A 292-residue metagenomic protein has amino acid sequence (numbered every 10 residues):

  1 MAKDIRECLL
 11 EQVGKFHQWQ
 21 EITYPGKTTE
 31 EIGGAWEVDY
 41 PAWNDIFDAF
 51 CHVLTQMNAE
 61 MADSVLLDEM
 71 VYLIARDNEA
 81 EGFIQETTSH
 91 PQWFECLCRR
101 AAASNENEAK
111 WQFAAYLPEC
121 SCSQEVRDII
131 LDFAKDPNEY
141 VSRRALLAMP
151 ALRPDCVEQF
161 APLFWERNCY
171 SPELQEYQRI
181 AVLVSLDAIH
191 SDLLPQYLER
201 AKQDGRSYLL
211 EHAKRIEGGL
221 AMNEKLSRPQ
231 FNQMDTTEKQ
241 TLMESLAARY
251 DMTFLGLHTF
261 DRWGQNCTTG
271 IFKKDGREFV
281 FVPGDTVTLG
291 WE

Functional and structural regions predicted by a protein language model:
M1-C120, Q124: Extended repeat-based scaffolds of very large eukaryotic assembly and lipid-transport proteins
M57-D68, H90-A103, C122-K135, P154-N168 (+2 more regions): Amphipathic alpha-helical scaffolding segments comprising HEAT/armadillo-like alpha-solenoid repeats
D77-E81, K110, S142, Q175 (+2 more regions): Residue-level detector of extended alpha-helical repeat arrays and alpha-solenoid scaffolds
W93, E108, E125, Y140 (+3 more regions): Structural detector for tandem alpha-solenoid helical repeats, activating at a conserved register within the helical
L97, Q112-F113, I129, R144-A145 (+4 more regions): Alpha-solenoid helical repeat scaffolds
N105-E106, P137-Y140, S171-Q175, G205-R206: Short inter-helical turns and helix N-cap capping residues of alpha-solenoid HEAT/ARM repeat scaffolds
K225-E292: Extended beta-strand/loop cores of jelly-roll/beta-sandwich
